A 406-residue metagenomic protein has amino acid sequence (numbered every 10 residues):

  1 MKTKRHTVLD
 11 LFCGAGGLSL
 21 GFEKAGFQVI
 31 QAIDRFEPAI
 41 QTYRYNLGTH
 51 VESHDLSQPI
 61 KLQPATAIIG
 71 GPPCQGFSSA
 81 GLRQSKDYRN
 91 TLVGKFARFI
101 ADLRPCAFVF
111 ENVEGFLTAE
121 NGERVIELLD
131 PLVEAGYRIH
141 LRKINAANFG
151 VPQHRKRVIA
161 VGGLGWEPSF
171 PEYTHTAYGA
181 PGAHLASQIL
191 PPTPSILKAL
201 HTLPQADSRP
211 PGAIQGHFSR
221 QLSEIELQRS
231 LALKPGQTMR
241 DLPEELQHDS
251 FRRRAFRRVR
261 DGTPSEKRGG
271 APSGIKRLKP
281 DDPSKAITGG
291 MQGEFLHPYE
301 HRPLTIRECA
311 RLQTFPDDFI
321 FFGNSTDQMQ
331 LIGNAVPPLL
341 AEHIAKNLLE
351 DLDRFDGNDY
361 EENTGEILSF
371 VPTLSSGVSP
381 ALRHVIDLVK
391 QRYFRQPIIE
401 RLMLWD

Functional and structural regions predicted by a protein language model:
M1-L9, C13-F27, R157-L331, A335-D406: S-adenosyl-L-methionine-dependent DNA methyltransferase catalytic core
K2-C106, F110, E114-T118, E123-I126 (+1 more regions): Core alpha/beta nucleotide-donor-binding catalytic domains of modification enzymes
E52-H54, E114, Y137-N148: Conserved S-adenosyl-L-methionine
Q63, P152-R157: A short, glycine/Asx- and small/polar-enriched loop/turn that sits immediately N-terminal to a beta-strand
P73-Q75, E114-G115, A147-F149, G165-E167 (+1 more regions): Short, solvent-exposed loop/turn segments at secondary-structure junctions
V109-V113, R142, F322: Short beta-strands and strand-loop turn motifs
L128-K143, L164-P168: A SAM-dependent methyltransferase catalytic signature shared across enzymes that methylate proteins
F149-P152, L278: A short beta-turn/loop motif at secondary-structure boundaries
